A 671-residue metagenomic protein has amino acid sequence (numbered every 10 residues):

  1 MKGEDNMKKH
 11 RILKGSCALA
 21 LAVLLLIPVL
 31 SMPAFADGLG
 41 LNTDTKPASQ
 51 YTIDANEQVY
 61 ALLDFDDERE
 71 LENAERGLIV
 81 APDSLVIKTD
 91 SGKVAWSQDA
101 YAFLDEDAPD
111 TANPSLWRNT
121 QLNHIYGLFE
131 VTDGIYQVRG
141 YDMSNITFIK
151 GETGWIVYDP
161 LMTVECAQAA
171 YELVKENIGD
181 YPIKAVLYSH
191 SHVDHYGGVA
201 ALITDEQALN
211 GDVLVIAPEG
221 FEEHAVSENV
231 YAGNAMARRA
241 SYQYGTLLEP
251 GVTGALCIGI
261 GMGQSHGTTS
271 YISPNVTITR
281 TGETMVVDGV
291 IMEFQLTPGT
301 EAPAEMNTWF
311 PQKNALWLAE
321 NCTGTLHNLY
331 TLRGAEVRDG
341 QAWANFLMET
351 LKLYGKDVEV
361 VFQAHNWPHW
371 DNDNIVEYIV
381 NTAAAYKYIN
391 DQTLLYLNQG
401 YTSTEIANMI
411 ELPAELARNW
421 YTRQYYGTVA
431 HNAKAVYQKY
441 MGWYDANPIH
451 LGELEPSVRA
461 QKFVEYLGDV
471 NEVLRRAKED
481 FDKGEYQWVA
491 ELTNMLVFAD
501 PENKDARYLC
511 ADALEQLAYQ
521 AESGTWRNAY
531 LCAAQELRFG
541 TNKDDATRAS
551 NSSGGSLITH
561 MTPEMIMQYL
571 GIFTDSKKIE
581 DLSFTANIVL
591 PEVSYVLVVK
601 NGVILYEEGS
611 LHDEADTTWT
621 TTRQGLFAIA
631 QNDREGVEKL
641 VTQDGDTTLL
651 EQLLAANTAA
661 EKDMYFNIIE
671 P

Functional and structural regions predicted by a protein language model:
L26-G38: Sec-dependent signal peptide cleavage junction
G40-A55, T325, A344-E405, M409-Y444 (+2 more regions): Divalent-metal (often Zn2+) His-rich catalytic cores of metallo-beta-lactamase-fold enzymes
Q121-Y181, M306-F310, N314-E320: Conserved beta-strand hairpin/beta-sheet module of binuclear metal-dependent hydrolase folds, prominently
E130, I216, E222-T297, A342-Y354: Metallo-beta-lactamase
T153-G154, E165-I216, V497: Active-site metal-binding motif and surrounding structural segment of the metallo-beta-lactamase
G154-W155, M162-E165, H266, S270-N275 (+1 more regions): Metallo-beta-lactamase
A460-L492: Alpha-helical segment of the N-proximal tetratricopeptide repeat
E479, E485-E491, M495-F498, E502 (+2 more regions): Feature captures hydrophobic
